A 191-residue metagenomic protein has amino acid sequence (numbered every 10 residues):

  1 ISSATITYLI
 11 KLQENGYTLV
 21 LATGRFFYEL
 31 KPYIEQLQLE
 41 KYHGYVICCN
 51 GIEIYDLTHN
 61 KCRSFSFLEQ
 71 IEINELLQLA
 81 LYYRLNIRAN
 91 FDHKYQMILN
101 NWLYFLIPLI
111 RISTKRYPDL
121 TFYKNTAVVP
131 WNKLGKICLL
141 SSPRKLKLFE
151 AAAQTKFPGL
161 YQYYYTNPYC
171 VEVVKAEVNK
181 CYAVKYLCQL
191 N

Functional and structural regions predicted by a protein language model:
I6-Y104: Active-site phosphate-binding/coordination module
L79, Y83-N191: Conserved acidic, metal-coordinating active-site core of Asp-based, Mg2+-dependent phosphoryl-transfer enzymes
